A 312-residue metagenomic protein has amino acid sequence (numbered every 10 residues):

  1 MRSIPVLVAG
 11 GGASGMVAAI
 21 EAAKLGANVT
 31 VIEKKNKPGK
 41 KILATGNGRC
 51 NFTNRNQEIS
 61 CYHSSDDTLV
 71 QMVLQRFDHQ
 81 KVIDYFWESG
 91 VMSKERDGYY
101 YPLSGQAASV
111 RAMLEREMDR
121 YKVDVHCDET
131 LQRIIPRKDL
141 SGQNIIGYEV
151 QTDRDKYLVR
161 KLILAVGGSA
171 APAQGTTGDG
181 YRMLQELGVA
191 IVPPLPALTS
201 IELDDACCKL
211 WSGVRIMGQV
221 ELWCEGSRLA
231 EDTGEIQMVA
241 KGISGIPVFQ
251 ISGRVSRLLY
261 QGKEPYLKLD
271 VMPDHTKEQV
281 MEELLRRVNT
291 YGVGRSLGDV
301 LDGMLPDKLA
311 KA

Functional and structural regions predicted by a protein language model:
M1-S14, T30: Beta1/beta-strand and adjacent pyrophosphate-binding region of the FAD-binding site in flavoprotein oxidoreductases
R2-I4, Q151-K161, E231-T233: Core beta-strand elements of the Rossmann-like FAD/NAD(P) dinucleotide-binding domain in flavoenzyme oxidoreductases
L7, A23-N47: Glycine-rich FAD pyrophosphate-binding loop
L7-A9, I32, L131, K156-P172 (+2 more regions): Short hydrophobic core segments
N36-P38, L43-A44, F52-I59, A190-P193 (+1 more regions): An anion/pyrophosphate-binding glycine-rich loop and adjacent beta-alpha core in soluble alpha-beta enzymes
N47-D97: Glycine-rich active-site loop/strand segments that organize a redox cofactor
C127-I145: A conserved short coil-to-beta-strand element within the FAD-binding core of flavoproteins
K161-C207: Glycine-rich loop(s) and the adjacent beta-strand/alpha-helix scaffold that form part
